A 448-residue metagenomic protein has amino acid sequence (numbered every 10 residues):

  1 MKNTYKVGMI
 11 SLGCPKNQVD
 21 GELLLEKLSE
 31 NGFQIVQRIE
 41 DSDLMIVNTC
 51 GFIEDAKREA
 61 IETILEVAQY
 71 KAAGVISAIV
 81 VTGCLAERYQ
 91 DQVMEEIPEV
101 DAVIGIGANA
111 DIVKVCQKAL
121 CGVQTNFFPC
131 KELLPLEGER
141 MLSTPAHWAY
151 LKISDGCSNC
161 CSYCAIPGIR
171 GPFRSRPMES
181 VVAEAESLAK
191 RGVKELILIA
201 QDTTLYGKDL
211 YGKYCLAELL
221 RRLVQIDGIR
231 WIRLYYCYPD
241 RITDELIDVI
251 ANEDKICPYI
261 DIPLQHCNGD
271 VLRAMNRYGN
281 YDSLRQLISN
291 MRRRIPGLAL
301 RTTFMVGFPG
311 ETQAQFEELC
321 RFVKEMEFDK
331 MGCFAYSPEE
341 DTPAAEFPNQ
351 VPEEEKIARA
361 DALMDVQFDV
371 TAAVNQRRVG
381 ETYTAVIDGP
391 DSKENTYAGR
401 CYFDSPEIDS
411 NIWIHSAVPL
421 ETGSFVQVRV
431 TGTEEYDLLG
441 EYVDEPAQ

Functional and structural regions predicted by a protein language model:
M1-Y206, E245, I260, Y281-R293 (+3 more regions): Proteins enriched for Cys/Gly/acidic motifs involved in redox and nucleic-acid/cofactor modification
V7, L44-M45, A149, L196 (+7 more regions): Conserved beta-strand core positions
G51-F52, R170, L210-K213, R273-G279 (+1 more regions): Short glycine-enriched, charge-decorated loop/helix-capping segments at active-site entrances that position
A78-G83, R88, K190-A314, E318 (+1 more regions): Conserved SAM/AdoMet-binding glycine-rich loop
I97-P98, A119-G122, Y214-L216, I250-A251 (+2 more regions): Short, hinge-like loop/turn segments at secondary-structure boundaries
V181, L198, L234, I262 (+6 more regions): Conserved, mostly hydrophobic/aromatic
A200, Y236, L264-H266, T302-V306 (+6 more regions): Active-site proximal loops enriched in glycine and acidic residues that flank catalytic Cys/His/Asp and coordinate
E346-Q448: Terminal RNA-binding accessory module
